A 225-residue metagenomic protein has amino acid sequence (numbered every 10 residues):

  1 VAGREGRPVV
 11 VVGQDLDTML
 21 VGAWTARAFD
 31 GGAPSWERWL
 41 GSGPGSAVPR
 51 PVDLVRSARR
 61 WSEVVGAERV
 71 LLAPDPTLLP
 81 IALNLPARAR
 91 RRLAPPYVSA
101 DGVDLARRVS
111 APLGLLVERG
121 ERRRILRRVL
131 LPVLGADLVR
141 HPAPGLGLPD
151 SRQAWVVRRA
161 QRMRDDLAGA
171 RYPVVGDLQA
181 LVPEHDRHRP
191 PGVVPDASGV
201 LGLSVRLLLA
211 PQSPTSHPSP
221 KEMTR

Functional and structural regions predicted by a protein language model:
V1-R225: Anion-recognition interface
